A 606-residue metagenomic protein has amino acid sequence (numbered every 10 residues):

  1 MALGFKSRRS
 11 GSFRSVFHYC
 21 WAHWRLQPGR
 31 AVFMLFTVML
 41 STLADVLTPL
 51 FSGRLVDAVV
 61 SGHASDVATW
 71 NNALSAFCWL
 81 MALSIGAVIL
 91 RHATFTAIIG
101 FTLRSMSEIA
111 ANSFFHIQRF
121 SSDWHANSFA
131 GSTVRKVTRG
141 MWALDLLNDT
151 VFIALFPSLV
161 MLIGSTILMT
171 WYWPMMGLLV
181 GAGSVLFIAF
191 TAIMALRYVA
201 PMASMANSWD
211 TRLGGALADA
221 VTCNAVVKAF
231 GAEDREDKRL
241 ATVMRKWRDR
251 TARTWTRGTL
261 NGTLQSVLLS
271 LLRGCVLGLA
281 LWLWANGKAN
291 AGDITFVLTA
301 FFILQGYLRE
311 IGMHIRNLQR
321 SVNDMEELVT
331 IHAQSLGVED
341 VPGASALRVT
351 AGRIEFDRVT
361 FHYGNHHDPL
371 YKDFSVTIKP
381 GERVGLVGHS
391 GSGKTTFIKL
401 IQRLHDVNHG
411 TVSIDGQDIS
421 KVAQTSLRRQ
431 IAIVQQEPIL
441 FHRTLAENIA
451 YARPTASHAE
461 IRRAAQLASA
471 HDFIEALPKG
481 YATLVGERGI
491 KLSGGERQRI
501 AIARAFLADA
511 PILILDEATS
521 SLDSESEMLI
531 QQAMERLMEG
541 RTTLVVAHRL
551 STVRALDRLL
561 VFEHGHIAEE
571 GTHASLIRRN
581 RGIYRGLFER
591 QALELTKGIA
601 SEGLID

Functional and structural regions predicted by a protein language model:
M1-D45, V60-L80, L90, T94-I98 (+10 more regions): Membrane-integrated ABC transporters
W24, F95-I99, S113, Q118-I163 (+1 more regions): Juxtamembrane loop-to-helix connectors within ABC transporter transmembrane domains
L26, R30-L43, I153-M205, V276-N290 (+1 more regions): Transmembrane helices of ABC transporter permease
W79-R91, S184-F187, T191, G258-R273 (+2 more regions): Hydrophobic alpha-helical segments in the permease module
A111, D123-S132, M205-R253, M325-E327 (+1 more regions): Loop segments that connect adjacent transmembrane helices in multi-pass transporters
I117, L240, L328, F356-R358: Conserved catalytic Walker-motif region of ABC-type ATPase nucleotide-binding domains
W209, L213, A232, T256 (+1 more regions): Cytosolic ends of transmembrane helices, especially the final helix of ABC transmembrane type-1 domains
L347-D606: ABC-type nucleotide-binding domain
